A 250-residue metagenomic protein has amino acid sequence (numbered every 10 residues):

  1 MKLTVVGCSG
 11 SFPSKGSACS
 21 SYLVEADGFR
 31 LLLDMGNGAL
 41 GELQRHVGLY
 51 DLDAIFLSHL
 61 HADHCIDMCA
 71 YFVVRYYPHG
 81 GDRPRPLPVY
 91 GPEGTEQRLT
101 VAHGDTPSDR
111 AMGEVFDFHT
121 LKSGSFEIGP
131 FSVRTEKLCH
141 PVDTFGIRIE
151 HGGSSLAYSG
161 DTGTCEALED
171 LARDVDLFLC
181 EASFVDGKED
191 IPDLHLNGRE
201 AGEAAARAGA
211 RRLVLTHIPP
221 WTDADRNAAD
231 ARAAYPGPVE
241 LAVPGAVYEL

Functional and structural regions predicted by a protein language model:
M1-Y158, G163-D170, A228-L250: Binuclear metal-dependent hydrolase catalytic cores
T164-Y248: Cap/insert and terminal regions of metallo-dependent hydrolase folds
